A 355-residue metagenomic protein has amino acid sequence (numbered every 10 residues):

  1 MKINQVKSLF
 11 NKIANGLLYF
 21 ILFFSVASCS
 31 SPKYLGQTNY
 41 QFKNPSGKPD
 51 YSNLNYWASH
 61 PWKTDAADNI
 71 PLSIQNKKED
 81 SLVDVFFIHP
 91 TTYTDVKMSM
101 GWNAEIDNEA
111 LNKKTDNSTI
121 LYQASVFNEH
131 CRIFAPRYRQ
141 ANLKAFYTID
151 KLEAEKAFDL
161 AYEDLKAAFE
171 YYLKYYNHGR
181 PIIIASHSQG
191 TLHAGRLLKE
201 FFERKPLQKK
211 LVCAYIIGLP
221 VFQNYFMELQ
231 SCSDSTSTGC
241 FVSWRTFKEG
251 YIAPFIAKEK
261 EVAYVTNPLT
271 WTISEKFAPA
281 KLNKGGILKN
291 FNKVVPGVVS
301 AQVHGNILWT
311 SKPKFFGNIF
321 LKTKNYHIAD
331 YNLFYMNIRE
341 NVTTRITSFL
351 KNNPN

Functional and structural regions predicted by a protein language model:
M1-K33: Bacterial Sec-dependent N-terminal signal peptides
C29-E109: N-terminal low-complexity, Ser/Thr- and acidic-residue-enriched intrinsically disordered segments
S30-P32, A161-H178, E200-Y335, R339-S348 (+1 more regions): Surface cap/lid and interfacial helix-loop subdomains adjacent to catalytic sites that gate substrate access
Y34-G36, Y40-P45, P90-R180, F315-P354: Active-site catalytic motif of lipid deacylating hydrolases and related acyltransferases
S81-V83, E129-I133, H178-P181, K209-C213: Loop/turn elements at helix/coil->beta-strand transitions in domains of secreted/extracellular proteins
D84-I88, F134-R137, I183, C213-I216 (+1 more regions): Structural recognition of the beta-strand scaffold that forms the well-ordered cores of secreted hydrolase catalytic
S186, G190: Gly/Ala-rich beta-loop-alpha elbow adjacent to hydrolase catalytic centers
H193-L197: Hydrolases whose catalytic domains are alpha/beta-hydrolase-1, hotdog thioesterase, or metallo-beta-lactamase-like
